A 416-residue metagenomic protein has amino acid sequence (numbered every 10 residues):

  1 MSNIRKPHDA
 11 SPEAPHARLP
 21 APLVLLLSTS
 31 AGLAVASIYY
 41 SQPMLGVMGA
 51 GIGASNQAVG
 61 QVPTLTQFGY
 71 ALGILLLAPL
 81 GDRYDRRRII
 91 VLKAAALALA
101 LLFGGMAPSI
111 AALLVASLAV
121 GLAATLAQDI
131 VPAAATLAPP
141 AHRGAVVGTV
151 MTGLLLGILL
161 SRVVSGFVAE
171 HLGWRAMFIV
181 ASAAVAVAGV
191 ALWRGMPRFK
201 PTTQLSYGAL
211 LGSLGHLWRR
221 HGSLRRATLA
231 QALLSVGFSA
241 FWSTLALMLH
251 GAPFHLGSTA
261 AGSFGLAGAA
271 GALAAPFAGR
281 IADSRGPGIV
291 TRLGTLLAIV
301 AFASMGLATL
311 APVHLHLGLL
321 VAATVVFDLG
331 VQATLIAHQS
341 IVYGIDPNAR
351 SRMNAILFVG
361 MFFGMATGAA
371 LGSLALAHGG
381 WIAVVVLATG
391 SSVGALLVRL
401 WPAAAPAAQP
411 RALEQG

Functional and structural regions predicted by a protein language model:
D9-R18, M196-L229: Juxtamembrane intracellular "pre-TM" segments in multi-pass secondary transporters
L72-I110: Conserved MFS/SLC helix-loop-helix module at the cytosolic interface between two early adjacent transmembrane helices
I74-D85, A274-P287, L376: Helix-to-loop junctions at the C-terminal end of transmembrane segments in multipass secondary transporters
A112, H142, T149-M196: Helix-loop-helix hairpin linking two adjacent transmembrane segments in secondary transporters
A116-L154: Cytoplasmic helix-loop-helix junction between adjacent transmembrane helices in 12-TM secondary transporters
L126-A138, A333-D346: Intracellular juxtamembrane helix-capping segments at the cytosolic ends of symmetry-related transmembrane helices
I289-T334: C-terminal transmembrane helical hairpin of 12-TM major facilitator-type secondary transporters
